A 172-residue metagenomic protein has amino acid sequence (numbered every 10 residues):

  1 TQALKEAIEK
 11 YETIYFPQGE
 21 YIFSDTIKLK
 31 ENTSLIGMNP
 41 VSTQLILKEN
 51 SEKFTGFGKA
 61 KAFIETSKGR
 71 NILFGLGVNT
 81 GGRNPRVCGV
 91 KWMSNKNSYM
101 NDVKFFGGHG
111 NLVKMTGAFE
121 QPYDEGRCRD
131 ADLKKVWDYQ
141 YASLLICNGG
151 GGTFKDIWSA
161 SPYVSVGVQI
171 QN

Functional and structural regions predicted by a protein language model:
T1-N172: Extracellular/periplasmic carbohydrate-active domains that bind, remodel, or depolymerize complex polysaccharides
